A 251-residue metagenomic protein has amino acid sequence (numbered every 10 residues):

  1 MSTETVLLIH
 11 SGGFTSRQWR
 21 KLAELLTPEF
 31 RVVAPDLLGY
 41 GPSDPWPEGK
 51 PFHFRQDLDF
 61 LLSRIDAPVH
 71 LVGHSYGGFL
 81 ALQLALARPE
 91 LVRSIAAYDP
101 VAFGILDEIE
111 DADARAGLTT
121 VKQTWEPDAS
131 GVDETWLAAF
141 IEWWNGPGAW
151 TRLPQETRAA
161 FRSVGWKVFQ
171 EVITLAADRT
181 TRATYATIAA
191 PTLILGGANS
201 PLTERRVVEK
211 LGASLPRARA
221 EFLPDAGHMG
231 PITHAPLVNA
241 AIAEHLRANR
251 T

Functional and structural regions predicted by a protein language model:
S2-E48: Conserved HGGG/HGGXW glycine-rich cap/lid loop of the alpha/beta-hydrolase fold
L7-S11, H74, G196: The conserved beta1-alpha1 loop
R55-V69: Conserved acidic catalytic loop of the alpha/beta-hydrolase fold
G73, G77, A81: Gly/Ala-rich beta-loop-alpha elbow adjacent to hydrolase catalytic centers
L82, L86, L91-D128: Flexible "cap/lid" loop of the alpha/beta hydrolase fold
S130-V172: Conserved alpha/beta-hydrolase catalytic His-Asp/Glu region
E156-A213, F222: Conserved serine/cysteine hydrolase catalytic core
L223-N239: Catalytic histidine-centered segment of alpha/beta-hydrolase-like enzymes
